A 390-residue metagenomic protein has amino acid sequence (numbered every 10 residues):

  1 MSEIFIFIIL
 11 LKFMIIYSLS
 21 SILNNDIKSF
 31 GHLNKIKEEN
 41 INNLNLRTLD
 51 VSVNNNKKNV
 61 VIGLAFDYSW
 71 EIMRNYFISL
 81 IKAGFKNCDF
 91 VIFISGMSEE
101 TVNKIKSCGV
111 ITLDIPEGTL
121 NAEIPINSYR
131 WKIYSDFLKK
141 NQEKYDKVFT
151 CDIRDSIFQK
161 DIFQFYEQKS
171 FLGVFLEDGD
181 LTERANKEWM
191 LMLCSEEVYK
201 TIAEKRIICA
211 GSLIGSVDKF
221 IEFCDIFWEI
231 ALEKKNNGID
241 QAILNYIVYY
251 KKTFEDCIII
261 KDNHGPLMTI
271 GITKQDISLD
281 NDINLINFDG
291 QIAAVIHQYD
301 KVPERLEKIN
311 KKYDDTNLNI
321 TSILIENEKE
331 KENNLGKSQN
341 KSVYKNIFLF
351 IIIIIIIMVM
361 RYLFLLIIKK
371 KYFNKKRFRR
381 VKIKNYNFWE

Functional and structural regions predicted by a protein language model:
M1-I9: Classical eukaryotic N-terminal signal peptides for Sec-dependent ER targeting/secretion, especially the positively
K12, S18-Y129, I133-Y145, D218 (+2 more regions): N-terminal anchoring/stem segment of glycosyltransferases
W131-N186, G211-I214, I221: GT-A fold catalytic core of metal-dependent nucleotide-sugar glycosyltransferases, centered on the diacidic
W189-E204: Short, flexible, basic/aromatic active-site loop/helix in glycosyltransferases
I202-K308: Catalytic core and acceptor-binding pocket of nucleotide-sugar-dependent glycosyltransferases
K329-V343: Short, aromatic-rich amphipathic segments at membrane interfaces that lie adjacent to a transmembrane helix or signal
M358-R377: Transmembrane-helix exit/juxtamembrane "anchor" motif
K371-E390: Cytoplasmic C-terminal tails of single-pass
